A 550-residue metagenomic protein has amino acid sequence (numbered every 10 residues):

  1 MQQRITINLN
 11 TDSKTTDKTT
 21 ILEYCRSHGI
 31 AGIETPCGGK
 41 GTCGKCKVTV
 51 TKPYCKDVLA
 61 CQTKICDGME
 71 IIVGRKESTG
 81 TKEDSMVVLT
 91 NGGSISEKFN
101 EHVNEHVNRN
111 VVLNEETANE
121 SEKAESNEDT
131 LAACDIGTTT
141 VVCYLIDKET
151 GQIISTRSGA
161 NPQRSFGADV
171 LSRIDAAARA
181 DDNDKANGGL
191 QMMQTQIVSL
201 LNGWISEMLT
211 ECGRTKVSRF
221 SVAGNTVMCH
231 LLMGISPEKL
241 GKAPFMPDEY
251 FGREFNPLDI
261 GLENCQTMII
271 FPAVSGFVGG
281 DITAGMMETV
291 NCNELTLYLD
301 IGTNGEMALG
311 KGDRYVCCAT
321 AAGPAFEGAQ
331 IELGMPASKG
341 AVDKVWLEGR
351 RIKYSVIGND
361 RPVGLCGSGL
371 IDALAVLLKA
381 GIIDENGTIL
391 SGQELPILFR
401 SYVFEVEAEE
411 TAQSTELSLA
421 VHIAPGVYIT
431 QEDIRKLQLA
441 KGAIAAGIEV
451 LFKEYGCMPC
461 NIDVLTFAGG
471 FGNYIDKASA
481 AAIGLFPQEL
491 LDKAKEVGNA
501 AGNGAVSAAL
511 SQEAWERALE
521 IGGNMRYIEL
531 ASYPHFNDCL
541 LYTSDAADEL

Functional and structural regions predicted by a protein language model:
G32-K52, D57-C66: Local cysteine-cluster metal-coordination motifs and their immediate loop/turn environment, predominantly Fe-S cluster
P53-A133: Fe-S ferredoxin-like electron-transfer domains and their immediately adjacent linker/connector regions across
C143, G151-D169, E238-F255, I269 (+3 more regions): Glycine-rich phosphate-binding loop of actin/hexokinase-like ATP-binding domains
Q194-G234, L309-R400: Phosphate-binding glycine-rich/basic clefts of nucleotide- and phosphate-handling proteins, predominantly
L200-M208, I282-G285, Q438-C460: Phosphate/ATP-binding catalytic cores across multiple sugar-kinase/actin-like superfamilies, primarily ASKHA
M246-C318, G349, G392-G447: ATP-dependent carbohydrate kinase catalytic cores
P272-E288, Q438-G442, A494-E529: Glycine-rich phosphate-binding/hydrolytic loop that grips phosphoryl groups
Y542-L550: Conserved small/polar residues in nucleotide/adenosyl-binding loops
